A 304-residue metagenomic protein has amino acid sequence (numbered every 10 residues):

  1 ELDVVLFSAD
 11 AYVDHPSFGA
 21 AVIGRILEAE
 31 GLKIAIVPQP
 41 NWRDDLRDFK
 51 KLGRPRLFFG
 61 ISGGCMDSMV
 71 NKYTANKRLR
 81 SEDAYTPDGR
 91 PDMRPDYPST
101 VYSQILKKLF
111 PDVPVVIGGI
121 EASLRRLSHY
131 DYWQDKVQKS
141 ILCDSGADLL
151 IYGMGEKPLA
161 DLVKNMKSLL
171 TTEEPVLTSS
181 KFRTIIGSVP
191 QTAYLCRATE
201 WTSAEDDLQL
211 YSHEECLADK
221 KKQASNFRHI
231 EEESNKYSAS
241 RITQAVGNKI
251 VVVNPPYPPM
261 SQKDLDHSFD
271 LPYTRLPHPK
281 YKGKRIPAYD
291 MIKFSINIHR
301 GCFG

Functional and structural regions predicted by a protein language model:
E1, A11, A224-I298: N-terminal [4Fe-4S]-dependent radical SAM core
L2-S8, H15-G53: Nucleic acid-processing catalytic cores of prokaryotic defense/repair systems
D3-V4, K33-A35, F58-F59, V113-V116 (+3 more regions): Beta-sheet entry/capping signal
F7, V37, G118, Y152-G153 (+2 more regions): Generic beta-strand/beta-sheet core signal
V13, D88-D96, S295, H299: Short acidic-aromatic active-site loops that bind/stabilize oxyanions
S17, A21, T100, D135-K136 (+4 more regions): Conserved structured core elements
G19, P38-P258: Glycine-rich beta-alpha loop elements in corrinoid/cobalamin-binding modules across cobalamin-dependent enzymes
D148, S268, C302: Conserved, mostly hydrophobic/aromatic
